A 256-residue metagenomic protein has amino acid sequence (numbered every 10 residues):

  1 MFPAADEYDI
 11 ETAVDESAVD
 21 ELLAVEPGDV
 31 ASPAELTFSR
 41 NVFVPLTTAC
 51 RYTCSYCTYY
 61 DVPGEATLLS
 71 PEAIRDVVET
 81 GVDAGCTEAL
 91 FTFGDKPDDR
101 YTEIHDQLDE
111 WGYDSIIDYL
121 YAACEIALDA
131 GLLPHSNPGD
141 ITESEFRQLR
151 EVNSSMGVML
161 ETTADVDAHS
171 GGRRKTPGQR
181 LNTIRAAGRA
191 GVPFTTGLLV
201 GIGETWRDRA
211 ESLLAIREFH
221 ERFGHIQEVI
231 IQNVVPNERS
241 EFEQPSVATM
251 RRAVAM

Functional and structural regions predicted by a protein language model:
M1-T53: Flexible, acidic/Gly-rich N-terminal and inter-domain linker regions that tether and position cofactor-handling modules
P33, T37, A84, F223-H225: Short helix-terminating capping/connector loops at secondary-structure junctions
L36-A73, K96-P97: Canonical Radical SAM [4Fe-4S] cluster-binding loop centered on the CxxxCxxC motif and its immediate flanking residues
V42, F93, I231-N233: A general secondary-structure junction signal
P45-C50, R147, R239-S240: Short, solvent-exposed polar/charged micro-motifs at secondary-structure junctions
P63-L198, I202-F219: Conserved Radical SAM active-site core
I202, W206, R217-R222, Q227-M256: Radical SAM enzyme [4Fe-4S]-AdoMet core and its adjacent flexible, acidic and glycine-rich loops/tails across
